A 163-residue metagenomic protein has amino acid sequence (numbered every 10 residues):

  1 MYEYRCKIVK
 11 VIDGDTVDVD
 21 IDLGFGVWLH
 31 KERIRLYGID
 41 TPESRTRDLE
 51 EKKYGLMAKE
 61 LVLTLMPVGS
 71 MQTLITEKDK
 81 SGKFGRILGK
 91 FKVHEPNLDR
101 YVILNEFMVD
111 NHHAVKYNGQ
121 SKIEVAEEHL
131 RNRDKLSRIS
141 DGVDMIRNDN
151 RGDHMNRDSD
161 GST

Functional and structural regions predicted by a protein language model:
M1-T163: Small beta-barrel nucleic-acid-binding modules, primarily SNase/OB-fold domains and secondarily Tudor-like barrels
